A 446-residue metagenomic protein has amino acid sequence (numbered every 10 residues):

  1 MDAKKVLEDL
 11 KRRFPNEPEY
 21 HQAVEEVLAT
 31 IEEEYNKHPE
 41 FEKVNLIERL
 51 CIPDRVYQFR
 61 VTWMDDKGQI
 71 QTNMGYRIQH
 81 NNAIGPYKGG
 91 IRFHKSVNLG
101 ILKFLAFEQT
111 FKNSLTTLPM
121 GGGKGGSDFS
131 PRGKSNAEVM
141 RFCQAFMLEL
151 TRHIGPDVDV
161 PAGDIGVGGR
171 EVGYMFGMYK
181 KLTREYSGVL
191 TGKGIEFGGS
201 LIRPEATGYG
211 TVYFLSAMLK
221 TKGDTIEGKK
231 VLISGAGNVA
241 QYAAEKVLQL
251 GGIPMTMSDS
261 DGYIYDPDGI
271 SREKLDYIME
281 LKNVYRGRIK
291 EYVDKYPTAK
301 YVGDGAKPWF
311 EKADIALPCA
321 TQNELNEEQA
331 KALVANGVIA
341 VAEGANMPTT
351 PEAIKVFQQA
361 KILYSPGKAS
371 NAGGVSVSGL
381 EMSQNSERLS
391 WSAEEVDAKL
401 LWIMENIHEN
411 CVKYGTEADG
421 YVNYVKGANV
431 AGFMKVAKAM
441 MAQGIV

Functional and structural regions predicted by a protein language model:
D2-A23, M218, V334-V446: Adenosine-phosphate binding glycine-rich loop
H21, K37-V44, T117, I154-G163 (+3 more regions): Flexible, glycine/charged-enriched surface loops at secondary-structure junctions
E40-Q69: Structured beta-strand/loop patches that form or line metal/cofactor-binding pockets in enzymes
F59-M120, K124, D128: Phosphate-interaction motifs
H94, N113-E227: Glycine/serine-rich phosphate-binding loop and adjoining beta1-alpha1 elements at the start of nucleotide-handling
T191-G194, G199-K312: Glycine-rich phosphate/diphosphate-binding loop of Rossmann-like nucleotide-binding domains
G262-Y364, A369: Rossmann-like adenosine-cofactor binding region
